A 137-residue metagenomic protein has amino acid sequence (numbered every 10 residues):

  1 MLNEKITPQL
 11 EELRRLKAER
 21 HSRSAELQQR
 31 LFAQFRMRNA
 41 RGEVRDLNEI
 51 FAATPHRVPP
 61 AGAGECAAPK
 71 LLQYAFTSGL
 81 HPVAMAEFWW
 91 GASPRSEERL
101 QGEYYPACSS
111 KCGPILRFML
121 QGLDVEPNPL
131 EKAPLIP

Functional and structural regions predicted by a protein language model:
M1-P137: Catalytic cores of nucleic-acid editing and processing enzymes, centered on the cytidine/adenosine deaminase
